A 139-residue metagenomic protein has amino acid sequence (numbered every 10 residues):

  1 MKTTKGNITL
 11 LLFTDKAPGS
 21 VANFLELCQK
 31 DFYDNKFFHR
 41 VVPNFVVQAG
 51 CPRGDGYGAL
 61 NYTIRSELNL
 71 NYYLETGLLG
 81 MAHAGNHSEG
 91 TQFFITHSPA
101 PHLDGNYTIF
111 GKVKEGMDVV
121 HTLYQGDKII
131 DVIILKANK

Functional and structural regions predicted by a protein language model:
M1-K139: Cyclophilin-like peptidyl-prolyl cis-trans isomerases
